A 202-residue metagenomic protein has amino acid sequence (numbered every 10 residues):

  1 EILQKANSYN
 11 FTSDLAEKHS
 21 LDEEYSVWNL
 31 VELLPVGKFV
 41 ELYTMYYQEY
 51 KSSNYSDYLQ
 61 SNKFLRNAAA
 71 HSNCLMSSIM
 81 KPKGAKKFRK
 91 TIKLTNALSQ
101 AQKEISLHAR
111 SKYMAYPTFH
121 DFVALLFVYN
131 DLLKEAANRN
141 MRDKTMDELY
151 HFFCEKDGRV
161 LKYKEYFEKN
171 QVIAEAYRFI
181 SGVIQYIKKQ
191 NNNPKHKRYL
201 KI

Functional and structural regions predicted by a protein language model:
E1-N54, M76-S77, D131-R139: Short, contiguous, well-structured surface segments enriched in hydrophobic/aromatic residues
L21, L65-R66: Homeobox/homeodomain signature
V40-F64, C74-I202: Polyanionic, low-complexity intrinsically disordered segments
